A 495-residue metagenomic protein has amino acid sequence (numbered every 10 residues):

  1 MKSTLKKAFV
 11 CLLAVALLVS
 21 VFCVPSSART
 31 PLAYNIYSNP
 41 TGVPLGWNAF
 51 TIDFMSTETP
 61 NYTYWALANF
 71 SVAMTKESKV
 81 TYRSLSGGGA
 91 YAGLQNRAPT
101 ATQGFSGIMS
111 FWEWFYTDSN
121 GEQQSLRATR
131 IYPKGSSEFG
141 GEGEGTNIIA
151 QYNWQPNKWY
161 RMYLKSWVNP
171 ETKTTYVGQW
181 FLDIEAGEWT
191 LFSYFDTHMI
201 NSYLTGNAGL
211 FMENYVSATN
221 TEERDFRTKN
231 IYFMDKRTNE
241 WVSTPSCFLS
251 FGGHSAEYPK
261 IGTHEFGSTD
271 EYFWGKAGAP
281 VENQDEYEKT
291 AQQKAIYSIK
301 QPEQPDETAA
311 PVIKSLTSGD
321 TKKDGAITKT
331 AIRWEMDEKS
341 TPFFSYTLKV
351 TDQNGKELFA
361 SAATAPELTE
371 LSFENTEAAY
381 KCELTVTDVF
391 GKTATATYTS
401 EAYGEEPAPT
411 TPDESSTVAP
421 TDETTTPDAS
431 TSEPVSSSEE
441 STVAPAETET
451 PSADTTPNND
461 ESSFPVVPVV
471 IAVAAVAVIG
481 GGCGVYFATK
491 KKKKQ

Functional and structural regions predicted by a protein language model:
L18-S26: C-terminal segment of classical bacterial N-terminal signal peptides
R29-P133: Secretory/extracellular carbohydrate-interaction modules and structurally similar beta-sandwich "look-alikes"
R29-Y62, N214-T321, I327-M336, F343-T347: Activation corresponds to long, low-complexity, non-globular regions
W154-L191: Carbohydrate-binding surfaces in secreted/extracellular proteins
F373-A394: Beta-strand-rich modules
F390-E406: Extracellular fibronectin type III
G404-P465: C-terminal low-complexity, Ser/Thr- and acidic/Pro-rich disordered "stalk" regions positioned immediately N-terminal
A474, V478-Q495: C-terminal membrane-anchoring or membrane-association module
